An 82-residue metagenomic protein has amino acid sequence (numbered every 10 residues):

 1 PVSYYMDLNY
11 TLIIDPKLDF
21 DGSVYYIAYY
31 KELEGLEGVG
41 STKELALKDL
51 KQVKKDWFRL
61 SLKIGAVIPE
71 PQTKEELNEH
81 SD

Functional and structural regions predicted by a protein language model:
P1-I13, E44, K48-D82: Short, charged, surface-exposed hinge/linker loops at domain edges that act as mobile lids or interdomain connectors
I14-E34: Short aromatic-glycine-(Arg/Gly/Cys) micro-motifs in beta-strand/loop hairpins
E34-L45: A short, exposed loop/beta-hairpin motif centered on an aromatic-Gly-Thr core
